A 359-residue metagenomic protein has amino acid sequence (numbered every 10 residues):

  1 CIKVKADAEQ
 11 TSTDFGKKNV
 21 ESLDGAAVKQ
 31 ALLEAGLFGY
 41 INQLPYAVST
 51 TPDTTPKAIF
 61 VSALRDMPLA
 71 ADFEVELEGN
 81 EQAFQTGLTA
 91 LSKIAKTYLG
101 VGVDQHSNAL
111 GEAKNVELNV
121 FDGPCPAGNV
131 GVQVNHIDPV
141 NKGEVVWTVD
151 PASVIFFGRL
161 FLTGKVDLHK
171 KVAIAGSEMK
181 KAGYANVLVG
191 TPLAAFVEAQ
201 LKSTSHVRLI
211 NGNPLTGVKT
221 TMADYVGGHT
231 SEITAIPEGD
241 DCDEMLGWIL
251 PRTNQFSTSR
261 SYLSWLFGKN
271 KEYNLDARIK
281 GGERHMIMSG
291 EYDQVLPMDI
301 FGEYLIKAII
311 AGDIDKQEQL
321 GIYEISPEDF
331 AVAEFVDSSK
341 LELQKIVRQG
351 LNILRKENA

Functional and structural regions predicted by a protein language model:
C1-A359: Buried, small/hydrophobic-residue-enriched core segments of structured protein domains
